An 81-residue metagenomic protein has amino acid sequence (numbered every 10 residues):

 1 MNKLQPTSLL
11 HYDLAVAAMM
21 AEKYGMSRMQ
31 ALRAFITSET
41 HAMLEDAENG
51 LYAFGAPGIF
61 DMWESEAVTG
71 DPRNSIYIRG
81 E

Functional and structural regions predicted by a protein language model:
M1-E81: C-terminal alpha-helical interaction appendages
